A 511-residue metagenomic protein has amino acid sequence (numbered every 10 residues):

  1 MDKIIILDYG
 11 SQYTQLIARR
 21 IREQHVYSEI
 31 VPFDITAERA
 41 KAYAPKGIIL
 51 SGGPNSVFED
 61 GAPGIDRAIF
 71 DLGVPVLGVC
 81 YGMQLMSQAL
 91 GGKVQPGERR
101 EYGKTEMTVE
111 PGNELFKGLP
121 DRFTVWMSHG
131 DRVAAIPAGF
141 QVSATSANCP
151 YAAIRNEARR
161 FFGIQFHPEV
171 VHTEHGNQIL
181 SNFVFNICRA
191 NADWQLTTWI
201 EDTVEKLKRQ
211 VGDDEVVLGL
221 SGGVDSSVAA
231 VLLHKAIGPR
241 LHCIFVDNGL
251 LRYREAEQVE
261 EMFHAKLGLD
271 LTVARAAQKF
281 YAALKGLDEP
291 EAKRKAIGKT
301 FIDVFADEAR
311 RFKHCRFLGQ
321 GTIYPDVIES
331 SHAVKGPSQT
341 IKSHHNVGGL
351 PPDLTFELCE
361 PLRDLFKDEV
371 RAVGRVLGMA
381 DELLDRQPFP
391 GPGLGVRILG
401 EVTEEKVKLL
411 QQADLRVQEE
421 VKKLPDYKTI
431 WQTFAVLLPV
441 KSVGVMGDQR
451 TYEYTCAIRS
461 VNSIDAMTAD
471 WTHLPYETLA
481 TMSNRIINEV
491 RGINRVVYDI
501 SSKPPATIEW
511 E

Functional and structural regions predicted by a protein language model:
M1-G47, P54-D60, G64-I65, F70-L72 (+3 more regions): RNA-binding accessory domains that recognize and position tRNA/RNA substrates
G78, G82, S87: Gly/Ala-rich beta-loop-alpha elbow adjacent to hydrolase catalytic centers
